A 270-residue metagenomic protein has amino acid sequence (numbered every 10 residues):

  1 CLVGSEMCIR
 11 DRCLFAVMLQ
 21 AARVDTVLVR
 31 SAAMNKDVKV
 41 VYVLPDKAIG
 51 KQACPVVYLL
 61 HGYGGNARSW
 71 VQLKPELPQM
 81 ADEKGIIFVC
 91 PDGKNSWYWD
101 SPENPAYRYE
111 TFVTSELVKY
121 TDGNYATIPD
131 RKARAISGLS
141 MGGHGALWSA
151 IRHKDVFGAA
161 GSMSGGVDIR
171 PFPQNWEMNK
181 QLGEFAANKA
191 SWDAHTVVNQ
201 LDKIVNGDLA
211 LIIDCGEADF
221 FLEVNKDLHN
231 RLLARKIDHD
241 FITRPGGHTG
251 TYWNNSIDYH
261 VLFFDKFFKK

Functional and structural regions predicted by a protein language model:
C1-D11: Single conserved hydrophobic/aromatic residue that forms the stacking wall/gate of nucleotide- or nucleobase-binding
R12-A21: Hydrophobic h-region of N-terminal signal peptides that target proteins for export in Gram-negative bacteria
A21-K270: Non-catalytic cap/lid and distal C-terminal segments of serine-dependent acyl enzymes
